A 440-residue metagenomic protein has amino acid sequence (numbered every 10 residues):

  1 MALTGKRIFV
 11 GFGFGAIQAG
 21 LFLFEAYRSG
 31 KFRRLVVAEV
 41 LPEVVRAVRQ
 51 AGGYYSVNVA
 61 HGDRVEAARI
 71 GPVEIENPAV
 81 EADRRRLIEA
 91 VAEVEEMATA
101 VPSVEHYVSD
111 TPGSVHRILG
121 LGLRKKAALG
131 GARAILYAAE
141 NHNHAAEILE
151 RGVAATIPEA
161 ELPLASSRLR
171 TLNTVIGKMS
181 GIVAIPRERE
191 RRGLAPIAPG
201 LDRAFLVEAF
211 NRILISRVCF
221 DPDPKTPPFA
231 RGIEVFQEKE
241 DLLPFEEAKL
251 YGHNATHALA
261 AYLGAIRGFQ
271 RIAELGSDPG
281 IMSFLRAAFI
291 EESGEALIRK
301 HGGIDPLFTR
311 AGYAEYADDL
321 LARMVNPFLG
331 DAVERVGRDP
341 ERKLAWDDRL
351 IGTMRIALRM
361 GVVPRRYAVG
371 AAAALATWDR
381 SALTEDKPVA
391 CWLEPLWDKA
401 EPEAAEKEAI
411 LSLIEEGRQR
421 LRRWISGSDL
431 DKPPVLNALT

Functional and structural regions predicted by a protein language model:
A2-T440: Substrate/ligand-engaging "lid" and interaction regions
